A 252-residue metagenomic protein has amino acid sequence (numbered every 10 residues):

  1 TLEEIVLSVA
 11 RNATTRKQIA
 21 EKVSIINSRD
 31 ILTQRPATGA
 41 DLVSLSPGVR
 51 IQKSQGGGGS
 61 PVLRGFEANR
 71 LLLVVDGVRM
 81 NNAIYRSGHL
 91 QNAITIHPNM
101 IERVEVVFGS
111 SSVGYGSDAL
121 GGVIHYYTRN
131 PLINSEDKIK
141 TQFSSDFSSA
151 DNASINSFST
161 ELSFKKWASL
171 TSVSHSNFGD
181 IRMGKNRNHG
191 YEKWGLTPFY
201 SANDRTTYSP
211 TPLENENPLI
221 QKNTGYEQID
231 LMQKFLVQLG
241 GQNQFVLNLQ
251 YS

Functional and structural regions predicted by a protein language model:
T1-L32, A68: Short, acidic, small-residue-rich periplasmic hinge/interaction motif at the N-terminus of Gram-negative outer-membrane
I19-T38, P61-G65, N92, F147-S149: Short, polar/charged loop or turn motifs at beta-strand boundaries
G39-L42, G59-V62, L73-V74, Q91-I94 (+3 more regions): N-terminal periplasmic accessory domains that precede and gate Gram-negative outer-membrane beta-barrel machines
A40-N82, E102: Extracytoplasmic beta-strand/coil segments of soluble accessory domains associated with Gram-negative outer-membrane
V62, M80-G109: Short acidic/polar hinge/loop motifs at secondary-structure boundaries that mediate gating or recognition
G88, R182-N188, S252: Outer-membrane beta-barrel translocator domains and adjoining extracellular loop/strand segments of Gram-negative
H89, Q142-S145, E216-Q221: Extracellular loop and loop/strand-boundary signature of outer-membrane beta-barrel proteins
D151-N177, N188-S252: Transmembrane beta-barrel wall of Gram-negative outer-membrane proteins
